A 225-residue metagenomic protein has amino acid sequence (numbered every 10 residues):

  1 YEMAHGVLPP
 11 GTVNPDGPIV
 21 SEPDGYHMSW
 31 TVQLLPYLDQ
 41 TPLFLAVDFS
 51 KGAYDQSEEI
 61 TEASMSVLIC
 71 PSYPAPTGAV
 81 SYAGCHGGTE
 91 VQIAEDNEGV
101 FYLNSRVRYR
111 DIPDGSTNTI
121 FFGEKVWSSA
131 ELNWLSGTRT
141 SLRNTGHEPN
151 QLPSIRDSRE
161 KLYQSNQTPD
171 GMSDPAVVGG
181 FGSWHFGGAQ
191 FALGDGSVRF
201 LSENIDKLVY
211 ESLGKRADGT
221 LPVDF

Functional and structural regions predicted by a protein language model:
Y1-F225: Surface-exposed loop/linker segments characteristic of extracytoplasmic
